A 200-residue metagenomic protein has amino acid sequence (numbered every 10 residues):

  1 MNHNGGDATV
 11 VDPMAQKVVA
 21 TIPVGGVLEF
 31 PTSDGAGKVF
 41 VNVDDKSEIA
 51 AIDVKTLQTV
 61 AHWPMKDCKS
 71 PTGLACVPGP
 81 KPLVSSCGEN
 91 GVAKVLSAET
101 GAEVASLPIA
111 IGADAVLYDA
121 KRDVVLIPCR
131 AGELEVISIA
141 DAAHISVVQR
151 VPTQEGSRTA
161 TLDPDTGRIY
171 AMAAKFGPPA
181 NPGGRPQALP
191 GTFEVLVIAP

Functional and structural regions predicted by a protein language model:
M1-P200: Predominantly soluble domains enriched in secretory-pathway, periplasmic, or organellar proteins
